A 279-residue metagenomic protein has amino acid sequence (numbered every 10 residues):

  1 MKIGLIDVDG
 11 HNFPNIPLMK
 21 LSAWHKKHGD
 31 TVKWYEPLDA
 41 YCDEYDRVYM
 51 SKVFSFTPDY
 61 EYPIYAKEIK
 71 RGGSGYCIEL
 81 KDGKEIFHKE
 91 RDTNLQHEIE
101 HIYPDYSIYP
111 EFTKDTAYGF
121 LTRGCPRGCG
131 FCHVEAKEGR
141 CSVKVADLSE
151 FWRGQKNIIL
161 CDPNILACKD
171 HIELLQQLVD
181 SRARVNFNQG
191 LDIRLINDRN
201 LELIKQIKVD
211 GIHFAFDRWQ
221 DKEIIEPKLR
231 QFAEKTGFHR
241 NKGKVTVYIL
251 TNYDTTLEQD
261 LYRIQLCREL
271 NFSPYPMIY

Functional and structural regions predicted by a protein language model:
M1-R71, G75-I78: A short, structured N-terminal alpha-helical element that caps or precedes a catalytic domain
I6-D9, S51, G72-S74, F120 (+5 more regions): A cross-family glycoside hydrolase active-site/sugar-binding cleft signature
K26, V179, R268: Anion (oxyanion) recognition and catalysis
I69-Y109: Ser/Thr/Gly-rich flexible loops in soluble cytosolic domains mediating phosphotransfer, phosphorylation
F112-E150: Canonical Radical SAM [4Fe-4S] cluster-binding loop centered on the CxxxCxxC motif and its immediate flanking residues
E150-T246, T251-Y253: Conserved SAM/AdoMet-binding glycine-rich loop
K169, T251-L257, Y275-Y279: Flexible glycine/acidic-rich beta-alpha junction loops that bind and position SAM and/or redox cofactors in anaerobic
Y253-L270: Catalytic cores of alpha/beta
